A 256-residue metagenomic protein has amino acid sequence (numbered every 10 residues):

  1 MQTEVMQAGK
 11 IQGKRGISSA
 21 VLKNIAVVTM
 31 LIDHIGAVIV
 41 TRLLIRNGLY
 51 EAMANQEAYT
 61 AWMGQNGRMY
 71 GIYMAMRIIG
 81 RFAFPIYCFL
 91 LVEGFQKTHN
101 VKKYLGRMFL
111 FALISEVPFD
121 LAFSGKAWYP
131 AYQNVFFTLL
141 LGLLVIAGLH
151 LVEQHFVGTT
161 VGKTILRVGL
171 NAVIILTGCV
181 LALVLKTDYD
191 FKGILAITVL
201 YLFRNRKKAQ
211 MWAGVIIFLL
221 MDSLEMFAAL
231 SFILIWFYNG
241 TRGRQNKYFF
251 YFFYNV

Functional and structural regions predicted by a protein language model:
M1-V256: Alpha-helical transmembrane segments and their immediate juxtamembrane cytosolic regions
